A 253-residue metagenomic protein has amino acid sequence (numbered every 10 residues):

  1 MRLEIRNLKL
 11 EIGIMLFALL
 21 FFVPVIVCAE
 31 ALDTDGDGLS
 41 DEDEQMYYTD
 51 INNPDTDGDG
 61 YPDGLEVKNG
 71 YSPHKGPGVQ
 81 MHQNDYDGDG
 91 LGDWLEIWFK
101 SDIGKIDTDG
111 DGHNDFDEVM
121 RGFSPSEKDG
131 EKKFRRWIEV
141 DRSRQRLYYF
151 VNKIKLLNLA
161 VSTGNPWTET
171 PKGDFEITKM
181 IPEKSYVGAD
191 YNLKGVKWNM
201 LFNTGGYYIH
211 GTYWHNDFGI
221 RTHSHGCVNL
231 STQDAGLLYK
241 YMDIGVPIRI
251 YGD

Functional and structural regions predicted by a protein language model:
M1-V23: Short, basic, low-complexity termini and linkers enriched in Ser/Thr/Gly/Pro that act as targeting/leader peptides
C28-K133: Extracellular calcium-associated, cysteine-rich motifs in secreted modular proteins
L32, G36, P54, G58 (+9 more regions): Solvent-exposed, acidic/flexible segments
D41, N158-A160, K240: Residue-level detector of high-confidence beta-strand sites
I51-N53, K105, I138-D141, Y148-F150 (+6 more regions): Structural recognition of the beta-strand scaffold that forms the well-ordered cores of secreted hydrolase catalytic
S72, I154, P182-K184: Acidic glycine-/aspartate-rich tracts in secreted/extracellular proteins
T108-G110, F116-D174: Cell wall/extracellular polymer interaction/catalysis modules
G130-K133, W137, T168-D174, E183-D253: Exported/periplasmic cell-wall-interacting domains
